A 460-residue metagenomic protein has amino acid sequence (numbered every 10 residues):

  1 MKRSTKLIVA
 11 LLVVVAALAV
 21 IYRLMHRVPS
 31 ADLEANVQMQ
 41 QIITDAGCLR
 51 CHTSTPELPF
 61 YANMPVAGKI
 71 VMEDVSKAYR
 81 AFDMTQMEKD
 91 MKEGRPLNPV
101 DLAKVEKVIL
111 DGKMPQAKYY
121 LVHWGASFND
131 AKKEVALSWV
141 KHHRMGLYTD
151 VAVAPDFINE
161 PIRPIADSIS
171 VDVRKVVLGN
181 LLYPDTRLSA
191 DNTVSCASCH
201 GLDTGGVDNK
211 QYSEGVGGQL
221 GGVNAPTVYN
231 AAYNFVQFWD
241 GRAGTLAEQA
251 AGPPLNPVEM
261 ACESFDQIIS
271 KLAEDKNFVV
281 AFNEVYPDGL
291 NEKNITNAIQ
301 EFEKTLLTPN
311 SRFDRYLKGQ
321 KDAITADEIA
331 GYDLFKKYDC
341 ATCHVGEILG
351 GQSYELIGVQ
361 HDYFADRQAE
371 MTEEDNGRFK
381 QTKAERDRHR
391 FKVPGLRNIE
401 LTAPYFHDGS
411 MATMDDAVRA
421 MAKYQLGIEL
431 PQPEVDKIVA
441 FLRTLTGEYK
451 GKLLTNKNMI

Functional and structural regions predicted by a protein language model:
M1-E34, G112, Y120-V177, A261-I329 (+3 more regions): Post-cleavage N-terminal segment of exported redox proteins
L18-A154, D172-R174, L178, L246: Aromatic- and Gly/Pro-enriched helix-to-coil junctions and flexible linker segments
R23, Q41, E57-T85, P155-G252 (+4 more regions): Short glycine/threonine-rich turn/loop motifs
Q40, G68, M72, P99-E106 (+8 more regions): Generic detector of well-ordered alpha-helical segments enriched in charged/polar residues, highlighting helical
T53-P56, S76, L110, M114 (+17 more regions): Sec-exported extracytoplasmic/periplasmic mature domains
P56-Y61, A81-L102, K107-K132, V228 (+4 more regions): Axial heme c-ligation environment in periplasmic c-type cytochrome domains
L102, A225, E292-T296, V393 (+2 more regions): Short runs of predominantly hydrophobic/aromatic residues within well-ordered alpha helices that form helix-helix
